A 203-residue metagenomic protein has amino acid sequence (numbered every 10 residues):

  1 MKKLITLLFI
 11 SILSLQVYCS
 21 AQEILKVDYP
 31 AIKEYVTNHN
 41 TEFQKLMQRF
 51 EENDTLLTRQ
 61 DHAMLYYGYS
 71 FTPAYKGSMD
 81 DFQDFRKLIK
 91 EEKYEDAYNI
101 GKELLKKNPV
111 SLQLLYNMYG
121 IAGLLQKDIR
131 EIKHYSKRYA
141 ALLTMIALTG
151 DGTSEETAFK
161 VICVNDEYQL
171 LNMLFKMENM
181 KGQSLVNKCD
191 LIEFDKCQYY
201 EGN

Functional and structural regions predicted by a protein language model:
M1-L25: Bacterial Sec-dependent N-terminal signal peptides
Q22-E95, I100, E155-N203: N-terminal alpha-helical interaction modules that lie
M79, Q113-L114: Start-of-helix register in tetratricopeptide repeats
Q83, N117-G120: "A position-specific structural signal for the A-helix of alpha-solenoid helical repeats
K87, L104, I121-G123: Residue-level signature for tetratricopeptide repeat
S111-Q113, A141-S154: Boundary/linker segments of alpha-helical solenoid repeat arrays
L114-L115, I132: TPR alpha-solenoid repeat register
G123-A147, F175: TPR/TPR-like (Sel1-like) alpha-helical repeat modules
